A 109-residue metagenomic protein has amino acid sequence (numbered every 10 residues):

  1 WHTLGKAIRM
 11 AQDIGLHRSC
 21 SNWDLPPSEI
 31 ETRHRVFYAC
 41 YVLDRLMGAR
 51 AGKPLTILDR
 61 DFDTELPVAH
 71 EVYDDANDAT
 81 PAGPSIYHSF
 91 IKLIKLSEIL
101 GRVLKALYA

Functional and structural regions predicted by a protein language model:
W1-Y87, E98-A109: Acidic, Ser/Thr-rich, low-complexity intrinsically disordered regions in fungal proteins
F90-L93: Basic, alpha-helical interaction scaffolds
